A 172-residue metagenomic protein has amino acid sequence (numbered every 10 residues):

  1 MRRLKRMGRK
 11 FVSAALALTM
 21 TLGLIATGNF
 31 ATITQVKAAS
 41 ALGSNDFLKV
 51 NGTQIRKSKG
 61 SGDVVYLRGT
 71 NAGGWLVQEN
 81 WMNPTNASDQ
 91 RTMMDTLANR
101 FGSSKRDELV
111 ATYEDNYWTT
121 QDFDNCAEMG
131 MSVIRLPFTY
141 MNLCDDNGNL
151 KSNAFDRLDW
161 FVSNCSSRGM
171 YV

Functional and structural regions predicted by a protein language model:
M1-A15: Bacterial Sec-dependent N-terminal signal peptides
V12, L16-L24: Hydrophobic alpha-helical targeting segments used for export or membrane insertion
L22, A72, V77, Y140-N142: Active-site micro-motifs of SAM-dependent methyltransferase domains
L22-S40: Sec-dependent signal peptide cleavage junction
I33-A39, I55, C165-V172: Short, intrinsically disordered, charge-balanced linker/junction segments flanking boundaries in proteins
A38-M131: N-terminal carbohydrate-binding accessory modules
S104-V172: Aromatic-lined substrate-binding rim segments of carbohydrate-active enzymes
